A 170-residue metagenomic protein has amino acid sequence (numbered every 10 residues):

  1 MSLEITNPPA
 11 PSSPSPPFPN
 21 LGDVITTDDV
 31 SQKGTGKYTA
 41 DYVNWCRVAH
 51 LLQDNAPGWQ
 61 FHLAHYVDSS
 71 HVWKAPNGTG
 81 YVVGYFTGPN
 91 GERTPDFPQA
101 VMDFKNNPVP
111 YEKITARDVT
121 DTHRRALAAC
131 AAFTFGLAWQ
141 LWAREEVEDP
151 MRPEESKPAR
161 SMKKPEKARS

Functional and structural regions predicted by a protein language model:
S2-S170: Polyanion-binding surfaces on beta-sheet-dominated domains and ring/shell assemblies
